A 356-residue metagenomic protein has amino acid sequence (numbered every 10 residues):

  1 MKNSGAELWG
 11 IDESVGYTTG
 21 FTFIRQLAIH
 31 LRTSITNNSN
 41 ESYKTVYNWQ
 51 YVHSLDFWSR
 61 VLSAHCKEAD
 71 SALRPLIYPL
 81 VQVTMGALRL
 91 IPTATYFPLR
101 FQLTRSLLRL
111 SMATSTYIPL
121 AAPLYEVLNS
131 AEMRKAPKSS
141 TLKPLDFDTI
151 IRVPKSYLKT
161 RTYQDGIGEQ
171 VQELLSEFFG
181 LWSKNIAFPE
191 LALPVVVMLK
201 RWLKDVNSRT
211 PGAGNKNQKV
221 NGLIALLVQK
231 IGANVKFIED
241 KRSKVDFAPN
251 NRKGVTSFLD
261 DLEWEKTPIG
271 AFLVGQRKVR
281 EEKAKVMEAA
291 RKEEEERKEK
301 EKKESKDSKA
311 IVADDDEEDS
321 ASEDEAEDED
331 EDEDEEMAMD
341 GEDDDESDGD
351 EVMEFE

Functional and structural regions predicted by a protein language model:
M1, E13-I24, L73-V81: Core helices of alpha-solenoid repeat scaffolds
N3-G10, N37-Y47, R291, K302-S305 (+3 more regions): Long, low-complexity, highly charged intrinsically disordered regions
A6-S34: Extended alpha-helical scaffold segments
A28, R32-E293: Eukaryotic scaffolding regions of large macromolecular assemblies
K303-E356: Acidic, serine/threonine-rich intrinsically disordered low-complexity regions
